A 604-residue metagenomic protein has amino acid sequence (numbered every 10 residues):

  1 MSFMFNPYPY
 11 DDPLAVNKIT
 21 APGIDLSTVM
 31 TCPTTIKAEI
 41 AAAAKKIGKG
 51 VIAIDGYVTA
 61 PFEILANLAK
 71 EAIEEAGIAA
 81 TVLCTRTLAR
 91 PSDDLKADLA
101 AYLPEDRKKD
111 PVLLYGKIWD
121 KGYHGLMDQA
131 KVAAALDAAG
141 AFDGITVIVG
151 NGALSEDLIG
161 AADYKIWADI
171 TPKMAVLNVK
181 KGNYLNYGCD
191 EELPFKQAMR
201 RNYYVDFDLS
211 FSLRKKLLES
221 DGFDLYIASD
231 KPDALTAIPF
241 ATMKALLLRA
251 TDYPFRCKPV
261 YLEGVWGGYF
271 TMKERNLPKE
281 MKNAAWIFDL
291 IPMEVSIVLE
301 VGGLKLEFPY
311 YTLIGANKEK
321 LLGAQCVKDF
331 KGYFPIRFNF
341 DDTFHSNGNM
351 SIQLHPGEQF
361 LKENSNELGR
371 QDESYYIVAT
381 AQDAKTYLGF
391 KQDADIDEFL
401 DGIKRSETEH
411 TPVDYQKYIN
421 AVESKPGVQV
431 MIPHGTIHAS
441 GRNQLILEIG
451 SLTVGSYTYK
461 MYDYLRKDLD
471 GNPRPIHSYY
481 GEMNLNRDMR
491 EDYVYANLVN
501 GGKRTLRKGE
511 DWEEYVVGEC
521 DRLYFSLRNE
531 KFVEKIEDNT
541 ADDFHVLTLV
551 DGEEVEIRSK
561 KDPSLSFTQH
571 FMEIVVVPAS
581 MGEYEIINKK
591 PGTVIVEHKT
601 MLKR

Functional and structural regions predicted by a protein language model:
S2-I47, I64-E74, K181-Y184, Y204-T271: NTP-dependent small-molecule kinase module
S2-P33, I78-I145: ATP-dependent small-molecule kinase phosphotransfer cores that center on conserved nucleotide phosphate-binding segments
E39, F223-D397, D463-K503, E513 (+1 more regions): Transition-metal
A72, A76, A133-G188: ATP-dependent NMP and nucleoside kinases share a basic, alpha-helical "lid"
A89, D93-G122, I159-G160, Y164-S210: A glycine- and Lys/Arg-enriched "phosphate-lid" helix/loop adjacent to the NTP-binding pocket of small-molecule kinases
L361-E363, I377, I437-R442, L447-G450 (+4 more regions): Short beta-strand His + acidic residue motifs that chelate non-heme Fe in jelly-roll/DSBH and cupin folds
Y387-D414, L447-R490, K590-R604: Double-stranded beta-helix
I419-M431, R558-M581: Short acidic-glycine-tyrosine-enriched beta hairpin
